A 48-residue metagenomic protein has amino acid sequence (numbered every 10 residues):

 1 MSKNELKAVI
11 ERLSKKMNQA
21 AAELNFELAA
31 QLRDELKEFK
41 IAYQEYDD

Functional and structural regions predicted by a protein language model:
M1-D48: N-terminal cationic and glycine-rich segments that engage phosphates or anionic surfaces
